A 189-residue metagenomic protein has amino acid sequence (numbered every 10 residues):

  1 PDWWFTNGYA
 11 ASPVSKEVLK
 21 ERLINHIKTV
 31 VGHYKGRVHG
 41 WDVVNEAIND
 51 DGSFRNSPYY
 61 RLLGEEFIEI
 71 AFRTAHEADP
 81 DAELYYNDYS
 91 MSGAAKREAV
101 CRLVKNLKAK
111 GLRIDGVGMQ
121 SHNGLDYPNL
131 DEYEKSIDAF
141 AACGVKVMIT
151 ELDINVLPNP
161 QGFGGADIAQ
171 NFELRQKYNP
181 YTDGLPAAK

Functional and structural regions predicted by a protein language model:
P1-Y85, Y89-M91: Substrate-binding cleft and catalytic face of glycoside hydrolase catalytic domains, especially the flexible beta-alpha
G8-S12, F54-P58, A166-P180: Short glycine/proline- and charge-enriched loop/turn segments that cap or connect secondary-structure elements
P13-K16, Y181, L185: Active-site oxyanion-binding pockets that recognize sulfate/phosphate
W41, D153-N155, K189: Feature marks hydrolase-like catalytic cores characterized by long aromatic- and Gly/Pro-rich stretches
R61-Y86, A94-Q176: Glycoside hydrolase catalytic-domain groove-lining segments
T150, T182-K189: Substrate-binding cleft of secreted/luminal carbohydrate-active enzymes
